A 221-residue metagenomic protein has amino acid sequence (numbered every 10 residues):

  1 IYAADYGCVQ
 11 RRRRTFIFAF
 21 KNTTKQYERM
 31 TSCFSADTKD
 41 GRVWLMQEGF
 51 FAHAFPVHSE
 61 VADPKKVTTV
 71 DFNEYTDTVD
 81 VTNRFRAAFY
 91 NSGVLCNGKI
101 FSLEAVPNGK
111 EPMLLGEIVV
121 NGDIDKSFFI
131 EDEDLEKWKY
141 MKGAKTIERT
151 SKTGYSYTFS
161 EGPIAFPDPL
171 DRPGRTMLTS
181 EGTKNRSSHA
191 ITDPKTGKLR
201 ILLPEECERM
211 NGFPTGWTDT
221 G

Functional and structural regions predicted by a protein language model:
I1-F166: Class I S-adenosyl-L-methionine
D132-G212, G216-T218: Polybasic, glycine- and aromatic-enriched phosphate-binding surface used to engage nucleic acids
